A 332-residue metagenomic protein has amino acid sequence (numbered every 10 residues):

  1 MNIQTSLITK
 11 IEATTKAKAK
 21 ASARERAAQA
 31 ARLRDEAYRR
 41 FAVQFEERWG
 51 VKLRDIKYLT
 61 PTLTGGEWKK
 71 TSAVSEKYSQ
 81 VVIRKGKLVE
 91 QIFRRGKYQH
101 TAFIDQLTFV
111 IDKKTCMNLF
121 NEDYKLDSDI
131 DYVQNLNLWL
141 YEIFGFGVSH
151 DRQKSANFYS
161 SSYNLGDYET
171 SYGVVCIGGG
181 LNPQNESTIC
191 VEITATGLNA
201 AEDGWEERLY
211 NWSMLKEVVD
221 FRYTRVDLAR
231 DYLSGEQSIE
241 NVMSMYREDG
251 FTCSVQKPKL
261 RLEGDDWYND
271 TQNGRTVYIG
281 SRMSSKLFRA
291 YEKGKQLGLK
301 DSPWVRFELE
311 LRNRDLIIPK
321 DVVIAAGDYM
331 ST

Functional and structural regions predicted by a protein language model:
N2-T332: Structured, helix-rich domain cores that form ligand/interaction pockets
